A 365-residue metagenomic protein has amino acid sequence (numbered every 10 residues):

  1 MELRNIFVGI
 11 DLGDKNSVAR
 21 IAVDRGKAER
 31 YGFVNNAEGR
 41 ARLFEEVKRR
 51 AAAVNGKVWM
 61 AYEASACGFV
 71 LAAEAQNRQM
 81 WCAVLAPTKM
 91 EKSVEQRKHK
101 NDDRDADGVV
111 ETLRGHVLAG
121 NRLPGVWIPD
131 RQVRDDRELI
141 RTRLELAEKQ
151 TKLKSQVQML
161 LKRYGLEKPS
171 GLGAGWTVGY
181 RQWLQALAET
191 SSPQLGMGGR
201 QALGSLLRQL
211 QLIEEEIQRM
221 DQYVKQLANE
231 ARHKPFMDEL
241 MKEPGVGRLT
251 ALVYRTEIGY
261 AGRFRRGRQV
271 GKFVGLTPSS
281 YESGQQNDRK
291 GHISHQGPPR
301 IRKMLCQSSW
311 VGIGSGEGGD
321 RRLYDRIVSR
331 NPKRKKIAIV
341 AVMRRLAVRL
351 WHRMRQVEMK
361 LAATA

Functional and structural regions predicted by a protein language model:
E2-V23, V109: Gly/Thr-rich phosphate-binding beta-strand-loop-beta motif of the actin/hexokinase/Hsp70
G26-K57: Nucleic-acid-processing active sites and adjacent nucleic-acid-binding tracks, predominantly divalent metal-dependent
A83-G125, N287-Q296: Short alpha-helix plus adjacent loop in nuclease-associated cores
E111-E138, Y180-Q194: A short, charged helix-loop
R141-E239: Glycine-rich, often acidic, oxyanion-interacting loops/wings at catalytic, nucleic-acid, or phospho-protein interfaces
F236-K242, R248-K335: Phosphate-backbone recognition surface of nucleic-acid-processing proteins
Q285-R289, Y324-A365: Low-complexity, acidic/Ser/Thr- and charged residue-rich accessory regions of DNA metabolism proteins
